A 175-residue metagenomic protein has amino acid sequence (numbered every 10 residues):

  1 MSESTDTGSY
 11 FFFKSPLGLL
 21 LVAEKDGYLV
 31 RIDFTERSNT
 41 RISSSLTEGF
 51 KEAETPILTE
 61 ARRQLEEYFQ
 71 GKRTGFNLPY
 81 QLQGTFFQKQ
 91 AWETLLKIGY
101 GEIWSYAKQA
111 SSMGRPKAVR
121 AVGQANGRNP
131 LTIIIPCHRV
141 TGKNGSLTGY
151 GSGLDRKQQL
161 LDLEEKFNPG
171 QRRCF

Functional and structural regions predicted by a protein language model:
M1-K117, L163-F175: Basic nucleic-acid-binding alpha-helical/helix-turn surface characteristic of O6-alkylguanine DNA
E67-Y68, R128, K143: A general structural signal for short secondary-structure boundary/capping elements
R120-N129: Regulatory, non-catalytic segments
P130, I134: Major-groove DNA-recognition helix of helix-turn-helix-type DNA-binding domains
C137: Short cysteine clusters
K143-F175: …primarily DNA-binding HTH/wHTH and HhH modules…
